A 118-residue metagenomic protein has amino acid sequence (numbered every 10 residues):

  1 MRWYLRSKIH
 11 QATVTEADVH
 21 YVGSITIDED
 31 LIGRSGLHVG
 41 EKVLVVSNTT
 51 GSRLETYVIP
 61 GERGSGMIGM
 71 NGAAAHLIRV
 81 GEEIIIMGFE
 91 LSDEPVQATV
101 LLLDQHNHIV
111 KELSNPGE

Functional and structural regions predicted by a protein language model:
R2-Y4, V14-T15, V19-E94, H106: Compact, glycine-rich, soluble single-domain proteins
D93-E94, T99-E118: Helix-rich terminal scaffold detector
